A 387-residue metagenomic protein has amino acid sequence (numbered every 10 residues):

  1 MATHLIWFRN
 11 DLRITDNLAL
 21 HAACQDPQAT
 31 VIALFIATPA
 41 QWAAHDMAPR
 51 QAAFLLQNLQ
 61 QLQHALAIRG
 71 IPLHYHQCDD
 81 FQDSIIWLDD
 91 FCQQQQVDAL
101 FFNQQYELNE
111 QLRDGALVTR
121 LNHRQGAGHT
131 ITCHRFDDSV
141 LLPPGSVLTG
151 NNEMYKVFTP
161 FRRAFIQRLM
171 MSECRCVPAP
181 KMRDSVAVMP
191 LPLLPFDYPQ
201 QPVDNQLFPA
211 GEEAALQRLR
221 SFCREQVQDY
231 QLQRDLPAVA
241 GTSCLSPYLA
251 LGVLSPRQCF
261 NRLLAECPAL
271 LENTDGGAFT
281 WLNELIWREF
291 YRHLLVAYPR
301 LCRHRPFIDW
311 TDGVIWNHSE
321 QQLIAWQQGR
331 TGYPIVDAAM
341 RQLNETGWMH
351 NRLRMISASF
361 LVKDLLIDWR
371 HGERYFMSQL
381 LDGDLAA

Functional and structural regions predicted by a protein language model:
M1-E173, R341: Trp/Phe/Arg-rich N-terminal binding region typifying the photolyase-homology
F8-L12, Q77, Y106, D137-V140 (+8 more regions): Short, flexible loop/turn elements at secondary-structure junctions
L12-T15, N109, A240, G277 (+2 more regions): Short, glycine/acidic-rich beta->alpha junctions
H45, P49, A53-L56, Q206-E213 (+1 more regions): Charge-dense, low-complexity intrinsically disordered segments
N152-I308: Glycine/tryptophan-enriched, flexible segments
C244-A387: Active-site-proximal binding-pocket segments
